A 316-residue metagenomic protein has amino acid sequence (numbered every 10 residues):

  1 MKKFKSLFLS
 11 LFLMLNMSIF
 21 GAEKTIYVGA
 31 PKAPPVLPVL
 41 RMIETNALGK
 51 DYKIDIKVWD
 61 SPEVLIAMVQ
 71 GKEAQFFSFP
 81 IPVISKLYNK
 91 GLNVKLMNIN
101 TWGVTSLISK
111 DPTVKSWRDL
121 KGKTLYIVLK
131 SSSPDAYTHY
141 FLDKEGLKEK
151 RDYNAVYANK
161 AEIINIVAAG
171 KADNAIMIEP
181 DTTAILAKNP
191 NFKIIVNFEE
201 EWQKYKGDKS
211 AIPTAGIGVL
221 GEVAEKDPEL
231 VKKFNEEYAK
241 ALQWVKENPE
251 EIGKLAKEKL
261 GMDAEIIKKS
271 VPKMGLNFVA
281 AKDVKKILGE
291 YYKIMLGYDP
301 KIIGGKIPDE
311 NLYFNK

Functional and structural regions predicted by a protein language model:
M1-F8: Bacterial N-terminal signal peptides that target proteins for export
F8-N16: Bacterial N-terminal signal peptides
M17-G21: Sec/Tat signal peptide C-region and signal peptidase I cleavage site
K24-L147, N154-Y157, D173, E179 (+1 more regions): Short, glycine-/small- and polar/acidic-enriched structural segments that line small-molecule recognition paths
A47-D51, E200-S210, L276-K285: Short, solvent-exposed loop/beta-turn-alpha elements that line the ligand-binding surface or hinge of extracytoplasmic
I81-V83, V156, A161-L255: Pocket-lining segment of extracytoplasmic ligand-binding domains
A224-Y298: Secondary-structure end/capping motifs
G289, K293-K316: Conserved C-terminal helix/tail region of periplasmic/extracytoplasmic solute-binding proteins
